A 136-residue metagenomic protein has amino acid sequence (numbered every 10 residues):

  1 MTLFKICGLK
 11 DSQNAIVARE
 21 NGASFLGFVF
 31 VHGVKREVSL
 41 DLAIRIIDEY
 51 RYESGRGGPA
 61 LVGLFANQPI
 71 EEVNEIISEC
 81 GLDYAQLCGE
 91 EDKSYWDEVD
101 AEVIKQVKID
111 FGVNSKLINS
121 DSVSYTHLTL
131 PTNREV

Functional and structural regions predicted by a protein language model:
M1-F4, G55-G63, D100-K108: Short beta-strand/loop segments at the ligand-binding rim of alpha/beta enzyme cores
I6-D11, L64-P69, E90, V107-F111: Glycine-rich beta-to-alpha transition loops that act as phosphate-gripper elements at the mouths of alpha/beta enzyme
A18, A85: Conserved, mostly hydrophobic/aromatic
N21, E79-C80: Structural motif
F25-G27, Q86, S124: Conserved beta-strand positions in the central sheet of alpha/beta enzyme cores
V34-I46, G89-A101, N114-S115: Active-site-adjacent beta->alpha loops and helix N-cap segments on the catalytic face of soluble alpha/beta enzymes
L40-L61: Alpha-helix-loop-beta-strand connector modules within alpha/beta enzyme cores
T126-T132: Conserved small/polar residues in nucleotide/adenosyl-binding loops
